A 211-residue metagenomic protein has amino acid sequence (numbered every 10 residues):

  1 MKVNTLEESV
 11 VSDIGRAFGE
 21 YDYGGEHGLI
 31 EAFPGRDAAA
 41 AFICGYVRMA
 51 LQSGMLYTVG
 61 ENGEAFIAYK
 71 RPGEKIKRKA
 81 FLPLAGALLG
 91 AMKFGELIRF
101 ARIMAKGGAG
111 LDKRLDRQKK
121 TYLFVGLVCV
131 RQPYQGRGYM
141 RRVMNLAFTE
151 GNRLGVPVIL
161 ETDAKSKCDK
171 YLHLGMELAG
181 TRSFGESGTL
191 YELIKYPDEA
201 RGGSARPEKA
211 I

Functional and structural regions predicted by a protein language model:
M1-R16, E20-D22: A short beta-loop-alpha structural element at the N-terminal edge of CoA-dependent acyl/N-acetyltransferase catalytic
P34-M55: Active-site rim helix/loop that mediates acceptor-substrate recognition in acyltransferases
Q52-K70: Conserved beta-hairpin
F66-C129: Conserved acyl-donor/pantetheine-binding loop and adjacent beta-alpha core of acyl/acetyltransferases and related
Y122-L123, E150-D163: Conserved GNAT acetyl-CoA-binding A-motif
G126-Q135, I159-D169, G185-E186, Y196: Conserved beta-strand-loop-alpha-helix junction that forms the acyl-donor binding cleft
V130, G136-T149: Conserved acetyl-CoA-binding loop-helix of GNAT-fold acetyltransferases
R141, R153-G155, A164-T181, G185: Conserved active-site alpha-helix within GNAT-family acetyltransferase domains
